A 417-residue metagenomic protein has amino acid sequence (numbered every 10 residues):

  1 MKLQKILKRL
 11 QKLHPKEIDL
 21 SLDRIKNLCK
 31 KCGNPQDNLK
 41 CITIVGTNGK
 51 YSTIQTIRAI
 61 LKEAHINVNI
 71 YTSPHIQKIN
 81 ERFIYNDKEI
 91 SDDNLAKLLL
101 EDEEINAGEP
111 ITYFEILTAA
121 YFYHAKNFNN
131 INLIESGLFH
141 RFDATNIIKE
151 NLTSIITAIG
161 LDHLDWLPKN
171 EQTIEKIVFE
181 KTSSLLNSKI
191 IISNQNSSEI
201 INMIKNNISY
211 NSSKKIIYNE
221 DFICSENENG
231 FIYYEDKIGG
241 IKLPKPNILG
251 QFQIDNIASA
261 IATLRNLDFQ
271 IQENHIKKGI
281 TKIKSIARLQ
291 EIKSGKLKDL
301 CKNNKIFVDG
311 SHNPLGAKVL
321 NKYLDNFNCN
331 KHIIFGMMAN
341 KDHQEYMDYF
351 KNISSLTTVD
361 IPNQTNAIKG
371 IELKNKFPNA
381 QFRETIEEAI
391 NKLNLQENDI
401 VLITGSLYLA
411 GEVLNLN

Functional and structural regions predicted by a protein language model:
M1-N48, S52-N67, I76-Q77, D93 (+2 more regions): N-terminal leader/targeting and accessory segments in enzymes
L10, T47, V68, L133 (+8 more regions): Residue-level signal for inorganic ion chemistry
K16, L22, K26-D37, E63-K149 (+2 more regions): ATP-dependent carboxylate-amine ligase catalytic core
I57-K62, A125, F377, N417: Hydrophobic alpha-helical packing residues
Y71-P74, N194-Q195, N207-N227, N247-Q251 (+6 more regions): Beta-strand->loop->alpha-helix junctions that form or flank phosphate-binding loops in nucleotide-handling enzymes
G108, N127-E135, N151-P244, I257 (+1 more regions): Acidic, Mg2+-coordinating active-site environments of NTP-dependent enzymes
I131, D143-I155, G160-L164, K176 (+1 more regions): Nucleotide phosphate-binding/pyrophosphate-handling subdomain across enzymes that bind or process nucleotide phosphates
I191, S197-N206, Y210-I216, K302-V308 (+1 more regions): C-terminal helical cap/extension that packs against the catalytic core of soluble nucleotide-cofactor enzymes
